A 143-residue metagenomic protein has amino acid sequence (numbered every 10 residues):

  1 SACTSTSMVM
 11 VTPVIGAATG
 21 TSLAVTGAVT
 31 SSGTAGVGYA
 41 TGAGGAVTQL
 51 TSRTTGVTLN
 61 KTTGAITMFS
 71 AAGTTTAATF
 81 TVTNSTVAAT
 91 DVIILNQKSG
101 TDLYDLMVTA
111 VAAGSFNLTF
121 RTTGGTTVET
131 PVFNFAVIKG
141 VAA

Functional and structural regions predicted by a protein language model:
S1-T30: Fibrous stalk/shaft segments of extracellular and virion attachment machinery
G27-D91, K98, Y104, A110-A143: Extracellular receptor-binding modules and their adjoining Ser/Thr/Gly/Asp/Asn-rich linkers
